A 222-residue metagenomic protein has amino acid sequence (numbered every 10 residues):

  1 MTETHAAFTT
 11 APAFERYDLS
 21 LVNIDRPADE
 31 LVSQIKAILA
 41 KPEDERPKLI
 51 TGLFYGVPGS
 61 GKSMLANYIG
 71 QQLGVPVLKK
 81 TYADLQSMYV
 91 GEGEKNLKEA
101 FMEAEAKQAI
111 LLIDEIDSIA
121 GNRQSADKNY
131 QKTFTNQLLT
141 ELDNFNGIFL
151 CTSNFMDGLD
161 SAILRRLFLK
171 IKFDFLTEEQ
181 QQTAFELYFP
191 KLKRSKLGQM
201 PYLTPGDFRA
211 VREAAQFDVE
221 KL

Functional and structural regions predicted by a protein language model:
M1-E15: Interdomain "pre-motor" coupling segment immediately N-terminal to P-loop NTPase/helicase cores
M1-T2, I171, T177, L192-L222: Conserved AAA+ ATPase small/helical "lid" subdomain
E15-S20, T204: A diffuse structural propensity rather than consistent per-protein peaks
L19-R194, G198: Walker A/P-loop NTP-binding motif of AAA+ ATPase domains
